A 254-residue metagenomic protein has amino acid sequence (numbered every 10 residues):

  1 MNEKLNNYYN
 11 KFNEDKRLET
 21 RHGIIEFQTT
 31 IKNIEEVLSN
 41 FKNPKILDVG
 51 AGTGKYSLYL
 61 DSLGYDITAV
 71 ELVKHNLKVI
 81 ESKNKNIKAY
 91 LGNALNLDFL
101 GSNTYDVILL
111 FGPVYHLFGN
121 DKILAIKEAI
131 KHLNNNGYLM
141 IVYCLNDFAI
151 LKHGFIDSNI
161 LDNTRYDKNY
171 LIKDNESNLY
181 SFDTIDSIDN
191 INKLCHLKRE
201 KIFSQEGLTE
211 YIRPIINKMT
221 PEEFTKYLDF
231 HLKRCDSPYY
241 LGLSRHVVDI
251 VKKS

Functional and structural regions predicted by a protein language model:
M1-F41, K55, Y59: Conserved class I S-adenosyl-L-methionine
K55-N96: Class I SAM-dependent methyltransferase SAM/SAH-binding core
F99-I108: A short acidic, Gly/Pro-enriched loop at the edge of an enzyme's catalytic core that lines a small-molecule cofactor
V107-N120: A short SAM/SAH-binding and catalytic strip from SAM-dependent methyltransferases
I123-N135: A short glycine-rich, Lys/Arg-flanked "PGG" loop and its adjoining helix->strand segment in the class I
M140-Y166: Conserved class I S-adenosyl-L-methionine
N178-H196, I202: Short alpha-helix
K201-S254: A C-terminal cap/extension of S-adenosyl-L-methionine-dependent methyltransferases that defines the acceptor-substrate
